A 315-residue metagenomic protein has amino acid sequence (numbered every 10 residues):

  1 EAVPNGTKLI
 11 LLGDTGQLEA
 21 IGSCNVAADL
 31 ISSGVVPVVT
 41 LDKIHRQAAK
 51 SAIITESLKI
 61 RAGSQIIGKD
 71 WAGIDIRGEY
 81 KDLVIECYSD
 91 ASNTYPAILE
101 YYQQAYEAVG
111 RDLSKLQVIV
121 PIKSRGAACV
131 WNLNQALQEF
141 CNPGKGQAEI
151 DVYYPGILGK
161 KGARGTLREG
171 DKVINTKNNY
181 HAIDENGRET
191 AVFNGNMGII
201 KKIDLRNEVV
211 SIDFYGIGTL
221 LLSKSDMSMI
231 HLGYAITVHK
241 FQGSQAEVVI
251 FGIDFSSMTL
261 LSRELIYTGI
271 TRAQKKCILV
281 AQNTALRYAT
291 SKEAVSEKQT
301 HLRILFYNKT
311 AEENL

Functional and structural regions predicted by a protein language model:
A2-T7, L12, G16-A191, K201: Conserved helicase motor core of P-loop NTPases
D184-E189, N194-L315: C-terminal accessory regions
